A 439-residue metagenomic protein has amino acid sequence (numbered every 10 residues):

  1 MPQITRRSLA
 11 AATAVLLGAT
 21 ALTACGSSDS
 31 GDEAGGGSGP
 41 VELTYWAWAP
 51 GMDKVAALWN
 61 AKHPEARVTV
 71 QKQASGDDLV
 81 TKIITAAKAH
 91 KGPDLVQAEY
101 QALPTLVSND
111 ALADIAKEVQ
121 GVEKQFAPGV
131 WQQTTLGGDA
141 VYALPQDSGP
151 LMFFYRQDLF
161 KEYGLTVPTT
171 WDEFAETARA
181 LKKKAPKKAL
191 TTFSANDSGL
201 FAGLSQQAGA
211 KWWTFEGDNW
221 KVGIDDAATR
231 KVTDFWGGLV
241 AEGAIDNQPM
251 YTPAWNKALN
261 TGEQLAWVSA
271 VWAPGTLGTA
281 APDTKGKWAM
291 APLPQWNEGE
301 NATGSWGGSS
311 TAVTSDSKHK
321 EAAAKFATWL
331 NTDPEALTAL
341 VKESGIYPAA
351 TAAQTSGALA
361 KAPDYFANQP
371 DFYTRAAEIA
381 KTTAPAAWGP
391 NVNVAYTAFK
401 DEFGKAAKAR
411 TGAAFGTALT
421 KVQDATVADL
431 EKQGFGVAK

Functional and structural regions predicted by a protein language model:
P2-T105, E123, P334, N391 (+1 more regions): Conserved N-terminal structural module of periplasmic/extracytoplasmic solute-binding proteins
K72-K82, Q101, W171-E176, Q248-T261: Short helix-initiation/N-cap motifs at beta->coil->alpha
T85, D94, E123-L159, A189 (+2 more regions): A structural signal for short loop-to-beta-strand junctions that line the ligand-binding cleft of periplasmic/secreted
A87-A98, A185-K188, T261-A270: Alpha-to-beta junction loops
Y100-L151, G203-S205, A289-A291, T374 (+1 more regions): Hinge/lid segment of periplasmic solute-binding proteins
K161, I379-K439: Conserved C-terminal helix/tail region of periplasmic/extracytoplasmic solute-binding proteins
A178, N219-Q248, L293: Glycine-centered hinge/linker elements that transmit conformational signals in sensory and ligand-binding systems
W272-T284, N297-D401, V437-K439: C-terminal lobe and pocket-closing loops of periplasmic/extracytoplasmic Venus-flytrap solute-binding proteins
